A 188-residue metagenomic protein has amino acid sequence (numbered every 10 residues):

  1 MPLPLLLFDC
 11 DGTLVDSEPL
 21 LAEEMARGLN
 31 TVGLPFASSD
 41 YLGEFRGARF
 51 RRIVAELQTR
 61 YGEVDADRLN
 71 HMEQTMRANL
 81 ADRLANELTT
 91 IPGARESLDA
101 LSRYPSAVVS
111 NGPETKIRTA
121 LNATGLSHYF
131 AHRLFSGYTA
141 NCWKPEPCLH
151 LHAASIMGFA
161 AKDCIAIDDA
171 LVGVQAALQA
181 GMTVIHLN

Functional and structural regions predicted by a protein language model:
M1, S102-Y104, M157-D163: Glycine-rich phosphate-binding loop signature in dinucleotide/nucleotide-binding domains
P2-C10, L14-S102: N-terminal helical cap/lid subdomain that shapes the substrate entry/recognition surface in HAD-like hydrolases
L5-L7, A107, C164-I165: Hydrophobic "anchor" residues on beta-strands that sit immediately upstream of conserved functional sites
T13, S110-G112: Conserved phosphate-coupling serine/threonine residues in phosphotransfer and NTP-handling enzymes
L14, R95-E96, A170-A176, V184 (+1 more regions): Short glycine/proline-centered loop/turn elements that form peptide/ligand docking sites
P35, P105-A107, T183: Residue-level detector of anion-binding/catalytic polar loops
E87, P113-I165, L171-Q175, Q179: Substrate-recognition "cap/lid" segment bordering the active-site pocket of phosphatases
V108-S110, A166, H186: Structural beta-sheet core signal
